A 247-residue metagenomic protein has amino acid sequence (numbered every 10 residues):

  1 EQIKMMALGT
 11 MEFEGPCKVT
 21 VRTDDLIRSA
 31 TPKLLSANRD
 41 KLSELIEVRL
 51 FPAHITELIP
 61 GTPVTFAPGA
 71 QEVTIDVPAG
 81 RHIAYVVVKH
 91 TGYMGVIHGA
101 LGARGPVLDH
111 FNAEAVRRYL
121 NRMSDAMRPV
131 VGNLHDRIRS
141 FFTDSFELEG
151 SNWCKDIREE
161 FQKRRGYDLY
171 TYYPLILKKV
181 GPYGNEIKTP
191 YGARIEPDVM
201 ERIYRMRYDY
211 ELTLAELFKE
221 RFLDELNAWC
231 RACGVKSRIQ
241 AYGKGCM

Functional and structural regions predicted by a protein language model:
E1-Y208, E220: Mature extracytoplasmic enzyme cores
R139-S145, L214-A215, K219-M247: Aromatic-lined carbohydrate-recognition surfaces of secreted/lumenal glycan-active proteins
E211: Glycine-rich tight-turn/loop motif centered on a GG-T
